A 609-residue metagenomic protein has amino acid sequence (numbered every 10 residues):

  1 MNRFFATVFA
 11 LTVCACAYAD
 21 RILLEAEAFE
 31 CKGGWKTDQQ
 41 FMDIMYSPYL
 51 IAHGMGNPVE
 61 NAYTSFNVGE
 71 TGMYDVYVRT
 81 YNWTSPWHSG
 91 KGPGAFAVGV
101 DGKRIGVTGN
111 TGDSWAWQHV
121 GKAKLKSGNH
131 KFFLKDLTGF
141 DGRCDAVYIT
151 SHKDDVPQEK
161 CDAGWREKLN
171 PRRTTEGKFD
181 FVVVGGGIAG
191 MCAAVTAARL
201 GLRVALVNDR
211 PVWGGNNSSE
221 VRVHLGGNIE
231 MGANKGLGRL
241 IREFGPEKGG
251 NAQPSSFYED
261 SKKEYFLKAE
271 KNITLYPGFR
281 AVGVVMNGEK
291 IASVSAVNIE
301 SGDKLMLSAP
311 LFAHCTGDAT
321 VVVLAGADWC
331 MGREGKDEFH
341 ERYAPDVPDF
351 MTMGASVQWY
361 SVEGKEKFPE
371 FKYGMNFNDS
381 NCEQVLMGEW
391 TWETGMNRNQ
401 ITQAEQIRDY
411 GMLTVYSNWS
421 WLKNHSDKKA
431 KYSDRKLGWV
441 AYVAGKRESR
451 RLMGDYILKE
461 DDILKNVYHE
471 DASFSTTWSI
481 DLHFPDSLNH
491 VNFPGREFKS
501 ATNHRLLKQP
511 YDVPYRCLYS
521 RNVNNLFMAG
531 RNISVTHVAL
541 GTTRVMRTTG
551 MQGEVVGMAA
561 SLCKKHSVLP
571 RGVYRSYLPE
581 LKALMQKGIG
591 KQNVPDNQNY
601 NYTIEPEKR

Functional and structural regions predicted by a protein language model:
N2-A10: Sec-dependent signal peptide recognition, specifically the positively charged N-region followed immediately by
A10-Y18: Hydrophobic h-region of N-terminal signal peptides that target proteins for export in Gram-negative bacteria
D20-R173: Extracytoplasmic
P171-T175, A189, N216, G278 (+2 more regions): Flavin (FAD/FMN)-binding glycine-rich loop and adjacent Rossmann-like elements that form
T175-G187: Beta1/beta-strand and adjacent pyrophosphate-binding region of the FAD-binding site in flavoprotein oxidoreductases
G187-I188, V212: Residue-level detector of alpha-helix initiation sites
T196, L202-R203, N208-K290, C330 (+1 more regions): Conserved N-terminal/central alpha/beta ligand/cofactor-binding core
